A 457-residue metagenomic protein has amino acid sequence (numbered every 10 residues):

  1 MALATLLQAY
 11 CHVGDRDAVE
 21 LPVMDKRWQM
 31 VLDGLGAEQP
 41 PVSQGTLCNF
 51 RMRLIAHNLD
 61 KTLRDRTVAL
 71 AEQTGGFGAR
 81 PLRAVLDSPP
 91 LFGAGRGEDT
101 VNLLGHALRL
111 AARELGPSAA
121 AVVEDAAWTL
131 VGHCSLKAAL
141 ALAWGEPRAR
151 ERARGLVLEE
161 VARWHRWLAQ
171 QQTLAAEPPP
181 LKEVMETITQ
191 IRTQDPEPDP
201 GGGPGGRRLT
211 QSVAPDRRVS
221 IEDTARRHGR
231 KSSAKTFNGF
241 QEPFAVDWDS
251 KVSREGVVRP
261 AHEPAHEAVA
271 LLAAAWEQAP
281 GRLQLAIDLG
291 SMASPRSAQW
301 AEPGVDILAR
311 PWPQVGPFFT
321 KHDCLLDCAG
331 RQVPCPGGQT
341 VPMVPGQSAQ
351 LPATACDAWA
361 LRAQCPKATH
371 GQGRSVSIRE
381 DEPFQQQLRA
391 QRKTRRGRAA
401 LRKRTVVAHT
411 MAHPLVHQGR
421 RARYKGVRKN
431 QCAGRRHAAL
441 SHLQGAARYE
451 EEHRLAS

Functional and structural regions predicted by a protein language model:
A2-V13: Alpha-helical support elements that line or immediately flank enzyme active sites and cofactor-binding pockets
L7-A9, L21, L285: Conserved catalytic-core segments centered on acid/base and nucleophilic motifs
D17, G36, P40, G45-S457: Anion-binding and metal-coordination hotspots
A18-M30, A71: DNA-recognition alpha helix
D25-P41: Helix-terminus loop motifs that line ligand-binding clefts
